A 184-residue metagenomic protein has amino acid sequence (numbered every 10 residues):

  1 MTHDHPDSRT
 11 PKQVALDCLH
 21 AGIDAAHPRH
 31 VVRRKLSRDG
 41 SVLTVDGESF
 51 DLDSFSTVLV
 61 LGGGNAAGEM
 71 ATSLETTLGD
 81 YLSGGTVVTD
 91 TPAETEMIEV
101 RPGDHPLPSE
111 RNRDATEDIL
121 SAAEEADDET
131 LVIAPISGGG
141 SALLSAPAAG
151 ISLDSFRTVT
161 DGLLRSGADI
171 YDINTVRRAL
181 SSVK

Functional and structural regions predicted by a protein language model:
M1-K184: N-terminal loops that bind phosphate or other acidic moieties and the adjacent beta-alpha structural core
